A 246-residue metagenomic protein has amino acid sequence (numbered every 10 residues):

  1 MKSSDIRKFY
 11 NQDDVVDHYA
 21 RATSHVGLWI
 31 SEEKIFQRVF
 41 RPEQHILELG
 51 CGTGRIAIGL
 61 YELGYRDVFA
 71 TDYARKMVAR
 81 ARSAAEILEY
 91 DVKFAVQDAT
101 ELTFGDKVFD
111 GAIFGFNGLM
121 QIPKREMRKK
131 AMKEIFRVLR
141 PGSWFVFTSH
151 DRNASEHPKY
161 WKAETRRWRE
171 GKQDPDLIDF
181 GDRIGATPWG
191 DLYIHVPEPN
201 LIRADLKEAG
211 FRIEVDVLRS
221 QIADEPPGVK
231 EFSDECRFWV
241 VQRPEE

Functional and structural regions predicted by a protein language model:
M1-R41, R55, G59: Conserved class I S-adenosyl-L-methionine
E43-G50: Conserved class I S-adenosyl-L-methionine
T53-E101: Class I SAM-dependent methyltransferase SAM/SAH-binding core
T100, F104-G111: A short acidic, Gly/Pro-enriched loop at the edge of an enzyme's catalytic core that lines a small-molecule cofactor
G111-E126: A short SAM/SAH-binding and catalytic strip from SAM-dependent methyltransferases
K129-P141: A short glycine-rich, Lys/Arg-flanked "PGG" loop and its adjoining helix->strand segment in the class I
V146-D205, D216-A223: SAM-dependent methyltransferase
P227-E246: Core SAM-dependent methyltransferase catalytic element
